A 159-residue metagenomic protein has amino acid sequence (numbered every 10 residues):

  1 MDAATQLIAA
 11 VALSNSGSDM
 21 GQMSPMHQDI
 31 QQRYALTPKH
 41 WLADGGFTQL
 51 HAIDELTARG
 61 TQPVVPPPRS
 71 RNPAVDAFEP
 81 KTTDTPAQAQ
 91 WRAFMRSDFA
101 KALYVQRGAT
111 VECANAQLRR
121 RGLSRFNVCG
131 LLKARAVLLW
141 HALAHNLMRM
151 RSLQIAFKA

Functional and structural regions predicted by a protein language model:
M1-A159: Anion-binding and metal-coordination hotspots
